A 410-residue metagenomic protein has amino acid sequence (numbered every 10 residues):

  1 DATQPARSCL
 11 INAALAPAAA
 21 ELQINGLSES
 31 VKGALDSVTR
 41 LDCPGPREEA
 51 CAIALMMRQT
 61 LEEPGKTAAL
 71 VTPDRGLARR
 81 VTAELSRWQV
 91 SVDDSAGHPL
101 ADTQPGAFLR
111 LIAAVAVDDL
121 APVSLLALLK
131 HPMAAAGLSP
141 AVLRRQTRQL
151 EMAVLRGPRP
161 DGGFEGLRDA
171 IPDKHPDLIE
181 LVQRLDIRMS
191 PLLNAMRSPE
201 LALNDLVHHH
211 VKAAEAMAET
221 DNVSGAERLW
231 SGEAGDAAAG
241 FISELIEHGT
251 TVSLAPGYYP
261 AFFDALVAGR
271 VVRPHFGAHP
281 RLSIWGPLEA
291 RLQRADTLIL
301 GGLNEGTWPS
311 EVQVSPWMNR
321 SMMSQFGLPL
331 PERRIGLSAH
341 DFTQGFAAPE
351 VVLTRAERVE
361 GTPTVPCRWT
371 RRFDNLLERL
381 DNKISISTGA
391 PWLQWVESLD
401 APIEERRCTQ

Functional and structural regions predicted by a protein language model:
D1-Q410: Polyanion-engaging groove/track-forming segments
